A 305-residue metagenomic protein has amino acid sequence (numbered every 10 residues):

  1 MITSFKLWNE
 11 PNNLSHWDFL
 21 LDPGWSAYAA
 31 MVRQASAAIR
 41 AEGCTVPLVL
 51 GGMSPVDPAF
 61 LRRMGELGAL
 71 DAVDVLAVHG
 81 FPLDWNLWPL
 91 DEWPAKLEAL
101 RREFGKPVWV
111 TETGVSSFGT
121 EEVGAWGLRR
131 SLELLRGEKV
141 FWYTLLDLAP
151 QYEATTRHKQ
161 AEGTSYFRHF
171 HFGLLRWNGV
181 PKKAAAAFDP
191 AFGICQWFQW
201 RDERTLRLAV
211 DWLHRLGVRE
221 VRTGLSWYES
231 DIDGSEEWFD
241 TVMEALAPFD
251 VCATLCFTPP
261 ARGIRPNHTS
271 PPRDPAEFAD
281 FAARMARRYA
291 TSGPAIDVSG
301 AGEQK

Functional and structural regions predicted by a protein language model:
M1, D57-L67, A125-L132, Q199-R215 (+1 more regions): Short, acidic/polar
M1-V56, V210-K305: Substrate-binding cleft and catalytic face of glycoside hydrolase catalytic domains, especially the flexible beta-alpha
T3-L7, L48-G51, D74-V78, V108-T111 (+4 more regions): Hydrophobic faces of well-ordered beta-strands that scaffold small-molecule active sites in alpha/beta enzyme cores
E10-N13, M53-P58, V115, L146-A149 (+1 more regions): Short, internal active-site loops enriched in acidic
W17-F19, F60-R63, Q151-T156, I264-P266: Short aromatic-enriched loop/helix-cap "lid" or pocket-rim segments at secondary-structure transitions that line
P23, T120-R130, L134-C195, R201-R204 (+6 more regions): Aromatic-rich peripheral "rim/lid" segments of glycoside hydrolase catalytic domains that contact and position glycan
Q34-E42, R63-L67, A72, A99-E103 (+8 more regions): Alpha-helical structural signal in soluble globular domains
A59-V123, R136-F141, D147, A209 (+3 more regions): Glycoside hydrolase catalytic-domain groove-lining segments
